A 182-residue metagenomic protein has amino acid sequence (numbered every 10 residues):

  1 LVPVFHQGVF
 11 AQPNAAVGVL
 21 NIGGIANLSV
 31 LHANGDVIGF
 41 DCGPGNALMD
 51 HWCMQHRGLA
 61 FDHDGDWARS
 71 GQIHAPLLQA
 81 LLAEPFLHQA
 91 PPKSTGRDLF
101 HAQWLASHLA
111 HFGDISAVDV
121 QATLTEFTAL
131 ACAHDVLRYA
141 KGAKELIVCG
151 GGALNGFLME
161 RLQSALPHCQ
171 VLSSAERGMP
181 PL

Functional and structural regions predicted by a protein language model:
L1-L59: Phosphate-binding/catalytic loop of phosphoryl-transfer enzymes
A15-V17, G142-E145: Short coil/turn segments at beta-strand junctions that form active-site/ligand-binding loops
G24, L99-H108, F157-C169: Acidic-glycine-rich active-site phosphate/pyrophosphate-binding loop
I38-A129, A133: Conserved ATP-utilizing enzyme core subdomain
G39, D64, V148-C149, S173-A175: Thr-Gly-centered strand-to-loop micro-motif
A133-A143: Phosphate/pyrophosphate-binding loops at sites that engage ATP/ADP/AMP, CoA/4′-phosphopantetheine, polyphosphate
A143-Q163: Glycine-rich phosphate-binding loops at beta-strand->alpha-helix junctions
Q163-L182: Conserved phosphate-binding/catalytic loops in two-lobed NTP-binding clefts
